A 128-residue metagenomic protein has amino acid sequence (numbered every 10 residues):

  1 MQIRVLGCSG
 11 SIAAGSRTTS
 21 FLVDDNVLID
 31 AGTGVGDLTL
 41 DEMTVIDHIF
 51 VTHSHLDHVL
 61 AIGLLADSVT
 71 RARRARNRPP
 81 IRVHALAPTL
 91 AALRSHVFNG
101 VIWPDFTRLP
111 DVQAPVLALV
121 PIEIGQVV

Functional and structural regions predicted by a protein language model:
M1-V128: Binuclear metal-dependent hydrolase catalytic cores
